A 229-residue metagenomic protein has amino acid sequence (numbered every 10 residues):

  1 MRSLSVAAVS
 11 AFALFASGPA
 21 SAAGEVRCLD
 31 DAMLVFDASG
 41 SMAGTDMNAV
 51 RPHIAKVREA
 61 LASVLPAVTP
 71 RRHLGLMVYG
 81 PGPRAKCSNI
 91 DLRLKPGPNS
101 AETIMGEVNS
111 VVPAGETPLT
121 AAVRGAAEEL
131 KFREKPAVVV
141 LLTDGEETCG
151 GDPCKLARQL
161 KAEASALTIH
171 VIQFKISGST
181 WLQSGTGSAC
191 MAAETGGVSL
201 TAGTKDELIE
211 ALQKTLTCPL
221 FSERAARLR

Functional and structural regions predicted by a protein language model:
R2, S17-M47, L94-P98, R124-E128 (+1 more regions): Acidic, polar low-complexity linker/tail segments
A7-A16: Bacterial N-terminal signal peptides
E25-A32, M42-L74, R93-S100, V112: …and closely analogous acidic/polar surface helices at protein-protein or active-site interfaces in A-domain-like
L29-D31, P70-L74, F132-V138, E163-H170 (+2 more regions): Loop/turn elements at helix/coil->beta-strand transitions in domains of secreted/extracellular proteins
D37-S39, V57, L76, A126 (+4 more regions): DG-centered beta-turn motif at the end of beta-strands
R84-A137, E147-G151, I172-Q183, L208: Von Willebrand factor
V111, G145-E194, A202, E207: VWA/integrin I-like adhesion module and closely mimicked acidic/polar interface patches used
I169, S199-R229: C-terminal "exit" segments of structured domains
